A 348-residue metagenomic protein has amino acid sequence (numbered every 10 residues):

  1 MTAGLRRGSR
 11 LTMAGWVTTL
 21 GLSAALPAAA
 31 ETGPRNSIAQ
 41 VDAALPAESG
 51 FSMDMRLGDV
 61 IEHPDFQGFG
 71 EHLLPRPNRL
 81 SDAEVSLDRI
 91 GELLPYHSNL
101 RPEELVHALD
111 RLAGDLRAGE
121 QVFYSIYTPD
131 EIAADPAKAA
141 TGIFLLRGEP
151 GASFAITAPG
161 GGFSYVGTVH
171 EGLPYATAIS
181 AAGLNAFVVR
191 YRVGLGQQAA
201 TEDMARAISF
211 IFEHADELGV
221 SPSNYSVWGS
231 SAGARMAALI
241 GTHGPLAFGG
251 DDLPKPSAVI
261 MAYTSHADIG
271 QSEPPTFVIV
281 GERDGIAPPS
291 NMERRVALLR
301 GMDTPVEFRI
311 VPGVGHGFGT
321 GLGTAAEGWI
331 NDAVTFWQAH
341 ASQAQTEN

Functional and structural regions predicted by a protein language model:
L26-A137: N-terminal targeting or regulatory segments adjacent to alpha/beta-hydrolase or S9 domains
I38, L45, S49-D54, G58 (+2 more regions): C-terminal catalytic histidine-bearing segment of alpha/beta-hydrolase fold enzymes
A152-G161: Short beta-strand element of the alpha/beta-hydrolase
G167-V169, V188-L218, L322-A326: Catalytic nucleophile-loop/oxyanion-hole region of alpha/beta-hydrolase and closely related hydrolase-like folds
V169-A186: Short amphipathic alpha-helix adjacent to the substrate-entry channel of hydrolases
R206-E273: Primarily recognizes the serine-hydrolase "nucleophile elbow" in alpha/beta-hydrolase and SGNH/GDSL folds
V278-V280: Short beta-strand/loop motif that positions the catalytic acidic residue of the alpha/beta-hydrolase fold
E282-E307, V314, T324: Active-site-adjacent alpha-helix of alpha/beta-hydrolase-fold enzymes
